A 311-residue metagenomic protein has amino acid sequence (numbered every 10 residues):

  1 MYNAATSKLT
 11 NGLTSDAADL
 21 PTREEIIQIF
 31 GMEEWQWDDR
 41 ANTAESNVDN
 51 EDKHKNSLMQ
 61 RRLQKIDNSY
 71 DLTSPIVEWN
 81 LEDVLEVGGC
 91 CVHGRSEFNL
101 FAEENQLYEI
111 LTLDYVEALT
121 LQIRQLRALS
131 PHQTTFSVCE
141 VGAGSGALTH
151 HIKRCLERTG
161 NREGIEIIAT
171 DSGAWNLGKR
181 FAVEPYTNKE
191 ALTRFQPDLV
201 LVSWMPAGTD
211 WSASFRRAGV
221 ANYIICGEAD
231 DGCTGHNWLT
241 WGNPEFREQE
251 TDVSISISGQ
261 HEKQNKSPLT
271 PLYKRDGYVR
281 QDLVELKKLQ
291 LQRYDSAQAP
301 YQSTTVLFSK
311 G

Functional and structural regions predicted by a protein language model:
M1-S130: S-adenosyl-L-methionine
I123-T134, L192-D198, R216-A218, A299: Flexible, charged surface loops at secondary-structure boundaries
T134-G144: Conserved class I S-adenosyl-L-methionine
S137-C139, L199, N222: Structural motif
G144, W204-T209: Short beta->alpha connector loops
S145-T159: Conserved SAM-binding loop of SAM-dependent methyltransferases across substrates and taxa, primarily the Class I
I165-S203: Adenosine-cofactor binding site in Rossmann-like domains, unifying the SAM/SAH pocket of S-adenosylmethionine-dependent
A207-K310: C-terminal substrate-binding/active-site "lid" region of AdoMet-derived donor-dependent transferases
